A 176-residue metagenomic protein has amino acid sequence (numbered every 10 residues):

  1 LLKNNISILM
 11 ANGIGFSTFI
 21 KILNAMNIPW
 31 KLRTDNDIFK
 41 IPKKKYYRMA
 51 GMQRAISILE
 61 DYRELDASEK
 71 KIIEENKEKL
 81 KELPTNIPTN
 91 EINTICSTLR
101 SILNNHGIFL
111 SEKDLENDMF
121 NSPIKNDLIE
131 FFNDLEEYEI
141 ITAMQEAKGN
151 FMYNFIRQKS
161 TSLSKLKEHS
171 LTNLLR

Functional and structural regions predicted by a protein language model:
L1-R176: Acidic, divalent-metal-binding catalytic cores of TOPRIM and closely related two-metal-ion phosphodiester/pyrophosphate
